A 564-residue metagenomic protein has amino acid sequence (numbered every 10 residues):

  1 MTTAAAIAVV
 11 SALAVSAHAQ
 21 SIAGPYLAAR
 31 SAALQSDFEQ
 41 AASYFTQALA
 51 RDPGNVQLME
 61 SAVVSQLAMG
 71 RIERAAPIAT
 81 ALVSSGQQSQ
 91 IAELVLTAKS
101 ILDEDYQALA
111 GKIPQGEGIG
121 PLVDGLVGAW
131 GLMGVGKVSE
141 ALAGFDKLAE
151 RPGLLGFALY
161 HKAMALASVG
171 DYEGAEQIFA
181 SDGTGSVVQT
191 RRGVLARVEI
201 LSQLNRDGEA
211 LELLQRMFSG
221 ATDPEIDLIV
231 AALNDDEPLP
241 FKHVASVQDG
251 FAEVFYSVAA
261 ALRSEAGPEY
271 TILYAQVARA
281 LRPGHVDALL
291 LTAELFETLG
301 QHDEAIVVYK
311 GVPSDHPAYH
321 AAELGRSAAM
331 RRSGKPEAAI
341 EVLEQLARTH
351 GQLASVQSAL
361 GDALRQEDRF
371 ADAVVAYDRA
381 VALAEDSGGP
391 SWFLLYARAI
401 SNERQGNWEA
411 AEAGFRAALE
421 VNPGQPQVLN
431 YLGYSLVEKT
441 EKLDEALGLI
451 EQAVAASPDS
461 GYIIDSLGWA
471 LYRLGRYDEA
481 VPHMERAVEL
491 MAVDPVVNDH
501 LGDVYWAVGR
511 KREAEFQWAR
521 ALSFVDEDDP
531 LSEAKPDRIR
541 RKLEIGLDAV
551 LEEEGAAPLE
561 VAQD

Functional and structural regions predicted by a protein language model:
A17-G24, I113-G120, L239-V254, E385-W392: TPR-adjacent "capping" and linker segments in tetratricopeptide-repeat scaffold/adaptor proteins
S21, N55, S89-Q90, P121 (+13 more regions): Residue-level recognition of tetratricopeptide repeat
R30, V64, A98, W130 (+10 more regions): Residue-level recognition of tetratricopeptide repeat
L34, A68, L102-D103, G134-V135 (+12 more regions): Register position in tetratricopeptide repeats
R51, S84-G86, G116-I119, E150-P152 (+11 more regions): Structural marker of alpha-solenoid helical repeat scaffolds
L58, A92, D124, A158 (+12 more regions): TPR alpha-solenoid repeat register
S61-A62, V95-L96, V127, H161 (+13 more regions): Canonical tetratricopeptide repeat
